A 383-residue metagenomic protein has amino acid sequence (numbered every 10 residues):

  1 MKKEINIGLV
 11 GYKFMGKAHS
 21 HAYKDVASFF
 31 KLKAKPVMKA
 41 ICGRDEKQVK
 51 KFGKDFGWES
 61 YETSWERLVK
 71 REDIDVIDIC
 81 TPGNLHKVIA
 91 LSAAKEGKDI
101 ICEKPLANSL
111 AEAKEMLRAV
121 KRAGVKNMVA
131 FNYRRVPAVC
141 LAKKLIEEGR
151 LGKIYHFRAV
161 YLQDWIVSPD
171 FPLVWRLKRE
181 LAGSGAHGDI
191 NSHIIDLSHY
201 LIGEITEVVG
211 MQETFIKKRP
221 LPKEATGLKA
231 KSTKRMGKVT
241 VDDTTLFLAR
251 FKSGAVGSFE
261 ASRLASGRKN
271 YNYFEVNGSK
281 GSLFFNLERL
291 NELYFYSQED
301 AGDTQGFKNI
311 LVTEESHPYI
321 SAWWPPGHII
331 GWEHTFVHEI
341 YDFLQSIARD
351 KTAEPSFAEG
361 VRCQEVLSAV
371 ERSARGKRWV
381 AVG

Functional and structural regions predicted by a protein language model:
M1-F56: N-terminal Rossmann-like dinucleotide-binding module
M15, V125, Y133-K238, L293 (+1 more regions): Predominantly a Rossmann-like dinucleotide-binding segment in NAD(P)-dependent oxidoreductases
K35-K39, S346-C363: Glycine- and charged-residue-rich phosphate/anionic-cofactor binding loop of Rossmann-like
P36-M38, I74, I154, I205: Core-facing hydrophobic residues within beta-strands of well-ordered domains
E59-S64: Conserved SAM-binding strand-loop segment of SAM-dependent methyltransferases
D75-V76, P82-R134, G149: Beta-strand-loop-alpha-helix segment that lines the small-molecule cofactor/substrate pocket of alpha/beta enzymes
S192, E260-K269: Glycine-rich phosphate/pyrophosphate-binding beta-alpha loops
K217-D242, L246, R250-S253, F274 (+1 more regions): C-terminal glycine/acidic-rich active-site capping loop/insertion
